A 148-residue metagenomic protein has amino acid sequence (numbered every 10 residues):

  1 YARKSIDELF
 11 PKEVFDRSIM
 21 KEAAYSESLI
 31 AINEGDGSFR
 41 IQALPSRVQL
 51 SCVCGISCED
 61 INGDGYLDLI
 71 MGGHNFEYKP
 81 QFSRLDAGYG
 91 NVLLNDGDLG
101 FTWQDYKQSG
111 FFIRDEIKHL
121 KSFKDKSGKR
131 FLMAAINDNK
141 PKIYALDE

Functional and structural regions predicted by a protein language model:
Y1-E148: Beta-propeller-forming repeat regions
